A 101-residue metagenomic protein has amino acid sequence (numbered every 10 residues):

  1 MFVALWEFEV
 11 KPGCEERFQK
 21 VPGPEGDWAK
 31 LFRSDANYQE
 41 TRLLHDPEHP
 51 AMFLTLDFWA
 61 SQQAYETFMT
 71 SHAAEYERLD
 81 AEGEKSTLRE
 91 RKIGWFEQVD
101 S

Functional and structural regions predicted by a protein language model:
M1, V21, M52, L88-R89: Intrinsically disordered, low-complexity regions enriched in Ser/Pro/Gly/Gln/His and often acidic
F2-E9, E40-M69: Short, well-ordered beta-strand segments in beta-rich or mixed alpha/beta enzyme and ligand-binding folds
P12-G13, D35: Short acidic-aromatic low-complexity motifs
G13-Q19, A64-T67: Short, conserved charged micro-motifs
G23-E40, F58-I93: An amphipathic, aromatic/His-enriched active-site/gating alpha helix that lines ligand/cofactor pockets
I93-E97, S101: Flexible, low-complexity linkers/stalks enriched in Thr/Pro that connect modular domains
